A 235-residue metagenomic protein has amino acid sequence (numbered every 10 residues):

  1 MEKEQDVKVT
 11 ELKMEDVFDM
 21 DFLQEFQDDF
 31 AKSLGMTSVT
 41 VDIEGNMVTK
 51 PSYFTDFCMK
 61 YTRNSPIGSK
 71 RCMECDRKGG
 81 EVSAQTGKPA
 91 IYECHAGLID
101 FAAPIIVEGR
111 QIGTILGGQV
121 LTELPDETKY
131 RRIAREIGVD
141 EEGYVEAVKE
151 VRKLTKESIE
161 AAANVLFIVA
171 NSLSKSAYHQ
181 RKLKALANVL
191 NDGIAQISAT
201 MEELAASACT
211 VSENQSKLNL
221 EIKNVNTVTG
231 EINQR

Functional and structural regions predicted by a protein language model:
E2-G97: Structured interaction and signal-relay segments at domain junctions
E2-K32, T114-A187: Juxtadomain coupling helices with adjacent low-complexity linkers
K13, F57, R71, K78 (+4 more regions): Exposed alpha-helical structural elements
C75-R135: Sensory/regulatory domains in signal-transduction proteins
V165, V169-R235: Long cytosolic alpha-helical coiled-coil signaling stalks of chemosensory transducers
